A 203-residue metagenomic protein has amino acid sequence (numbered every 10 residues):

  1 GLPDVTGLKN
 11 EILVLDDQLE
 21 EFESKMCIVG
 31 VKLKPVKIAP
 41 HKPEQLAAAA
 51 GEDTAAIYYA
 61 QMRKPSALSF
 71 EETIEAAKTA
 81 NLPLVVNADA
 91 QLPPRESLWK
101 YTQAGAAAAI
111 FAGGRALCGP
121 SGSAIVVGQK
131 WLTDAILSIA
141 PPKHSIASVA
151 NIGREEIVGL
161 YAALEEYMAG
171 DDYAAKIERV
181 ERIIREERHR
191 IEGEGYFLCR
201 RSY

Functional and structural regions predicted by a protein language model:
G1-M168, R188-G193: Conserved PLP-enzyme active-site core in the AAT-like
M168-Y203: Conserved PLP-dependent catalytic core of the aminotransferase class-I/II
